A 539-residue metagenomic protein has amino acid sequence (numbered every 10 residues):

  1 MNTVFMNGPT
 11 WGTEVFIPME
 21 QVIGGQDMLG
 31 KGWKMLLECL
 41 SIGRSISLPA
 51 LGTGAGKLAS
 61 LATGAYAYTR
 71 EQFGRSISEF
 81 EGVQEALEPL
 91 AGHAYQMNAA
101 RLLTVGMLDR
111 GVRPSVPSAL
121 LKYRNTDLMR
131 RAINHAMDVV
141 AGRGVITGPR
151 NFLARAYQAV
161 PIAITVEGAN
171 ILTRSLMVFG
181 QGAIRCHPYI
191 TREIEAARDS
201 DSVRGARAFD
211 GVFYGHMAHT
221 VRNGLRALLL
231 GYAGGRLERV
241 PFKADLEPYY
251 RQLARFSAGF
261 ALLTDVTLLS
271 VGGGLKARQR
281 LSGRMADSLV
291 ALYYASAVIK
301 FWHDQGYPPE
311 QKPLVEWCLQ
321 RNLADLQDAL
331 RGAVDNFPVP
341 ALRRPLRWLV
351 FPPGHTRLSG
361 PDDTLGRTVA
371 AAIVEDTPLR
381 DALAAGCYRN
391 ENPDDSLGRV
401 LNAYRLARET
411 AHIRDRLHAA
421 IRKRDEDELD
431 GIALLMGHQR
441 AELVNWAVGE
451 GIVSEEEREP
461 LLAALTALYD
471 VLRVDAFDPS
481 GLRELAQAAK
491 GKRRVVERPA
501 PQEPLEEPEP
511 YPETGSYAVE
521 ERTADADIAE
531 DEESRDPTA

Functional and structural regions predicted by a protein language model:
N2-E506, Y511, E521, I528 (+1 more regions): Flavin-dependent oxidoreductase catalytic core characteristic of acyl-CoA dehydrogenase/oxidase-like enzymes
T514-Y517, T523, E533, T538: Acidic/Ser-Thr/Pro-Gly-rich, low-complexity N-terminal segments of Actinobacterial cell-envelope proteins
